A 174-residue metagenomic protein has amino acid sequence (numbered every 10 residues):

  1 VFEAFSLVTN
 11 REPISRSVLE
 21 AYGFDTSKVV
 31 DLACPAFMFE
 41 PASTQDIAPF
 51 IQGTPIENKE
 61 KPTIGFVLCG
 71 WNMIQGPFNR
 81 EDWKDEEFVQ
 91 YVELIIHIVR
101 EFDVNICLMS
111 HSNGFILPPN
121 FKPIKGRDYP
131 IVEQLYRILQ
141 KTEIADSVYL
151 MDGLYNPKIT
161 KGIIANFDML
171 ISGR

Functional and structural regions predicted by a protein language model:
V1-R174: Active-site anion-handling motifs in enzyme catalytic cores
